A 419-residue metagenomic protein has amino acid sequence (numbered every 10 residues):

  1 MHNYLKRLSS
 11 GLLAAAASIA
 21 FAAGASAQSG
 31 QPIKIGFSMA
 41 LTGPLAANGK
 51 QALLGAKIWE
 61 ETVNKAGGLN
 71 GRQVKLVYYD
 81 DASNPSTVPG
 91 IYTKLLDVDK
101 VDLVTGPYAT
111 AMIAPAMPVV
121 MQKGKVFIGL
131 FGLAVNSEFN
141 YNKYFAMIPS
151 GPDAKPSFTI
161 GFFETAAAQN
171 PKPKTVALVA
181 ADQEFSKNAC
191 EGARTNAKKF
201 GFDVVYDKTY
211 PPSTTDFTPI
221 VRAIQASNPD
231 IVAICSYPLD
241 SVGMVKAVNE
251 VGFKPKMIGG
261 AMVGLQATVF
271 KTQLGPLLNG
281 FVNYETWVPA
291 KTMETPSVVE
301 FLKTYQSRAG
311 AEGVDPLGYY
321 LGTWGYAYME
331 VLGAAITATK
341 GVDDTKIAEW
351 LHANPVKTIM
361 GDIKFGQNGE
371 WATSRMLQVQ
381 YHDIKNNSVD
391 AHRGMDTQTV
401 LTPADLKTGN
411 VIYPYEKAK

Functional and structural regions predicted by a protein language model:
M1-K34, I412-K419: Short, low-complexity disordered leader/linker segments with a strong preference for bacterial N-terminal type II
G30, L54-L76, A167-P171, K198-G201: Signal peptide-proximal N-terminal region of secreted/periplasmic/extracellular or secretory-lumen proteins
I33, H352-K419: Solvent-exposed, acidic/polar segments of extracytosolic/periplasmic ligand-binding ectodomains
I33-K57, Y79-S86, Y108-A109, V179-N188 (+3 more regions): Extracytoplasmic "Venus flytrap"
A47-L54, A66-F139, Y210-F217, Y237-V242: Beta-alpha junction/loop-to-helix N-cap segments that form part of ligand/metal-binding clefts
V88, I148-K172, D216-T218, S241 (+3 more regions): Hydrophobic alpha-helical segments within soluble ligand-binding/sensing domains
V101-D207, K256-N283: Extracytoplasmic ligand/sensor domains, especially the bilobed periplasmic-binding protein
P149, V248-Y326, T337, D396 (+2 more regions): Extracellular/periplasmic periplasmic-binding protein-like sensory domains
